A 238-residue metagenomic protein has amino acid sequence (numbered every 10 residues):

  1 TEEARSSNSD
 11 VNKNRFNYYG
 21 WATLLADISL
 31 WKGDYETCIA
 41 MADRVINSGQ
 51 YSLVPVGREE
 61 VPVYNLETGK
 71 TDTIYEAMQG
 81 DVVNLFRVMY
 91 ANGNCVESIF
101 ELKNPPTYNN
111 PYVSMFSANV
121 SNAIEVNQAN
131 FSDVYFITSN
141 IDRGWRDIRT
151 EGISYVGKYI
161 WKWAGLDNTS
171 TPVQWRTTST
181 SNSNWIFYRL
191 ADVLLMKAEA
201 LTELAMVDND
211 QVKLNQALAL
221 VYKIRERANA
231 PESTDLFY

Functional and structural regions predicted by a protein language model:
S7-G20, F237-Y238: A glycine-rich, coil/turn loop motif that links secondary-structure elements
N8-S9, K13, E36, D43-N47 (+1 more regions): Elongated scaffold/linker segments in the mid-to-C-terminal portions of large proteins
A217-Y238: C-terminal structured "cap/appendage" subdomains that terminate the fold
